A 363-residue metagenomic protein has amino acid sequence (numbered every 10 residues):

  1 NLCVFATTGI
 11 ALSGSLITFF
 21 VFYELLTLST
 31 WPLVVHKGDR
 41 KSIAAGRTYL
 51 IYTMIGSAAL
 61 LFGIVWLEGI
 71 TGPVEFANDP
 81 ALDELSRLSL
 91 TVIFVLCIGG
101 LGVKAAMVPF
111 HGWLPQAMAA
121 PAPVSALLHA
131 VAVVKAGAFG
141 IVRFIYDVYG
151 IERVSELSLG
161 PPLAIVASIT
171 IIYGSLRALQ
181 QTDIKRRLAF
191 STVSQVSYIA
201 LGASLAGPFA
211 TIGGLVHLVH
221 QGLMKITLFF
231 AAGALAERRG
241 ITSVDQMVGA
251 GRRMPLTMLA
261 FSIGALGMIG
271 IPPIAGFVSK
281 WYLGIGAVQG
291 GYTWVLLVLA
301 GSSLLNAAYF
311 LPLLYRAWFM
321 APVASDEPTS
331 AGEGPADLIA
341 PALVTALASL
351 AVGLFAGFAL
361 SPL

Functional and structural regions predicted by a protein language model:
L2-F19, L28-W281, I285-A317: Hydrophobic transmembrane alpha-helices and their helix-loop junctions in integral membrane proteins
E24: Short phosphate-coordinating micro-motif centered on Lys-Gly-acidic
V244, G251-M258, F310-L363: Cytoplasmic/organellar membrane-interface segments at the starts of transmembrane helices in multi-pass inner-membrane
